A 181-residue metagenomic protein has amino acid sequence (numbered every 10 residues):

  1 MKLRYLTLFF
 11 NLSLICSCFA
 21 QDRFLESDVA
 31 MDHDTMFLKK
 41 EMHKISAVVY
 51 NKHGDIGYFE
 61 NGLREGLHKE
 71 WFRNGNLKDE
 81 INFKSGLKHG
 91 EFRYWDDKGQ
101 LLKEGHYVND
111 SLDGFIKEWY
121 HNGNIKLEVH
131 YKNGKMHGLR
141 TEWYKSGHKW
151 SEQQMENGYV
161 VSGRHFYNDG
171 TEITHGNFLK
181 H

Functional and structural regions predicted by a protein language model:
M1-T7: Bacterial N-terminal signal peptides that target proteins for export
T7-S17: Bacterial N-terminal signal peptides
C18-H181: Glycine/tyrosine- and acidic-biased, solvent-exposed loop/turn segments at the edges of beta-strands
